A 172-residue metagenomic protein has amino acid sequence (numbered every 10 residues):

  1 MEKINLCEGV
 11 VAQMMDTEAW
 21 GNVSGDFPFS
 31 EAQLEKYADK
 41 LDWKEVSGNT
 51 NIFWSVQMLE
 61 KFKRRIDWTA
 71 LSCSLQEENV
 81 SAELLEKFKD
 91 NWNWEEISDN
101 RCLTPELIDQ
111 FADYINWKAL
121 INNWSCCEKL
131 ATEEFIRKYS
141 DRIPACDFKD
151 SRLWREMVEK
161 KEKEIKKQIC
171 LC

Functional and structural regions predicted by a protein language model:
M1-C172: Alpha-helical scaffold segments
